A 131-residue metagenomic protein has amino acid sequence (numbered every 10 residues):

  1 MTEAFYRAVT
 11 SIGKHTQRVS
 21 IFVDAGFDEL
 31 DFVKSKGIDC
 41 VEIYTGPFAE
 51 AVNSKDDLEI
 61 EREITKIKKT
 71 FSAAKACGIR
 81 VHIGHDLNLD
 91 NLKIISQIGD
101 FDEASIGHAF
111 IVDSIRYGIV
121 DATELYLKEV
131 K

Functional and structural regions predicted by a protein language model:
M1-S20, E59-H85, L89, Y126-K131: Alpha-helix-loop-beta-strand connector modules within alpha/beta enzyme cores
T2-A4, I43-T45, E103-S105, L125-K128: Short, surface-exposed linear patches
K14, F22, K55, A73-A76 (+3 more regions): Generic alpha-helix detector with strongest preference for long hydrophobic helices that associate with membranes
R18-A73: Histidine/lysine/aspartate-rich catalytic loop segments that bind and position anionic ligands
V19-V23, V41-I43, V81-H85, D102-I106: Hydrophobic faces of well-ordered beta-strands that scaffold small-molecule active sites in alpha/beta enzyme cores
G26-G37, I83, L87-F101: Catalytic cores of alpha/beta
V41-N53, D100-I119: Glycine-rich phosphate-binding active-site loops on the catalytic face of alpha/beta enzymes
N53-I60, V112-K131: C-terminal helical cap(s) of enzyme catalytic domains, especially alpha/beta-barrels
